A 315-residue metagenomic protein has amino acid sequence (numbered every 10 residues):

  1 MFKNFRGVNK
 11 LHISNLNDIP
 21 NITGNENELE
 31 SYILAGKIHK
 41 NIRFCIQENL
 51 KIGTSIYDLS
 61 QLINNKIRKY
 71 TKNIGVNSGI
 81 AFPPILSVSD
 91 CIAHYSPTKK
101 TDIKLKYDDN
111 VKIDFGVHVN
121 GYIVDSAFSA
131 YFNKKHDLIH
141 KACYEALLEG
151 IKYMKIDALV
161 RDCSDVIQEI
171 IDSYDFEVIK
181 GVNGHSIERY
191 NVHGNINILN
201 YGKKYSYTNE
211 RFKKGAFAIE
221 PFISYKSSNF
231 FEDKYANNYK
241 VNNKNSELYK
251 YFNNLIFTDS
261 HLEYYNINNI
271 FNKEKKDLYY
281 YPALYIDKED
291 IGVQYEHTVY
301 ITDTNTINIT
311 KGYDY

Functional and structural regions predicted by a protein language model:
M1-Y315: Active-site neighborhoods and metal-handling regions in enzymes and metal-associated proteins
